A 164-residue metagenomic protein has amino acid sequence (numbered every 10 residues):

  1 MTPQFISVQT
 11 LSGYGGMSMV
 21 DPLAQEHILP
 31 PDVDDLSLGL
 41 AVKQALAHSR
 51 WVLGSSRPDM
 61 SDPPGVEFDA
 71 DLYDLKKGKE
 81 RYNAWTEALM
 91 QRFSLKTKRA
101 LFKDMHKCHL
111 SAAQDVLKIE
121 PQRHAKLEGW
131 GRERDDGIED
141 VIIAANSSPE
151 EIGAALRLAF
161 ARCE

Functional and structural regions predicted by a protein language model:
M1-L40, A112-A154, L158: Intrinsically disordered, low-complexity regulatory segments enriched in Ser/Thr/Pro and charged residues
G15-D74: Acidic (E/D-rich), amphipathic helical modules within compact regulatory domains
V42, W85-L89, L156: Generic structural signal of hydrophobic/aromatic residues within well-ordered alpha-helices of folded domains
R50-H109: Negatively charged, low-complexity tracts enriched in Asp/Glu with abundant Ser/Thr
